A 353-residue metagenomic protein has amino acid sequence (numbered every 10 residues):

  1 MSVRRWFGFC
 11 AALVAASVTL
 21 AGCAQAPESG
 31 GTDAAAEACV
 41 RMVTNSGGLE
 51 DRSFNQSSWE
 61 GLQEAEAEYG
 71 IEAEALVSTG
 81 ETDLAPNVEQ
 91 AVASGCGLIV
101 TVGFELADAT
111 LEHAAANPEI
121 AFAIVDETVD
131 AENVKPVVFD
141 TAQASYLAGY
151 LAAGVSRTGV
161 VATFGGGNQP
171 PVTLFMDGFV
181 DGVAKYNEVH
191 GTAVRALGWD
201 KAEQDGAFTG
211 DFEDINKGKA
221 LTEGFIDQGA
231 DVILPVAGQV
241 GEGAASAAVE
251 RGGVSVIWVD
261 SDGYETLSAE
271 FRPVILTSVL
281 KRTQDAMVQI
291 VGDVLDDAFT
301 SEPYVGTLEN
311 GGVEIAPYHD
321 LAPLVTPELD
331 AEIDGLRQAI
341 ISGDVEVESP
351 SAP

Functional and structural regions predicted by a protein language model:
M1-L13: Bacterial N-terminal signal peptides that target proteins for export
S17-G22: C-terminal motif of bacterial Sec signal peptides marking the signal peptidase cleavage site
A24-Q25, G30-P353: A residue-level marker of the well-folded mature domains of exported/periplasmic proteins
